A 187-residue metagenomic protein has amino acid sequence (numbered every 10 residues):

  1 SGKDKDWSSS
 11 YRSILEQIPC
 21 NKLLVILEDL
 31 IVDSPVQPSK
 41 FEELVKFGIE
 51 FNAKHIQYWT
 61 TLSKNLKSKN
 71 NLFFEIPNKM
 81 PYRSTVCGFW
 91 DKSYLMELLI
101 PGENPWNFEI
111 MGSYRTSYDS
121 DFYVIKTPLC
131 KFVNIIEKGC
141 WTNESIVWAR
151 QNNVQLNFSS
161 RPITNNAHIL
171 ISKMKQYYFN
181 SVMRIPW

Functional and structural regions predicted by a protein language model:
S1-L23: Active-site-proximal specificity loops/subdomain of glycosyltransferases
N21-D33: Short beta-strand-to-loop acidic/aromatic patch adjacent to the donor-nucleotide binding site
L23-V25, K54-W59, F89, F122-T127: A structural signal for short, well-ordered beta-strand segments and their strand-loop junctions that often border
S34-S63: Conserved donor-nucleotide/metal-binding helix-loop-beta segment in metal-dependent transferases, i.e., the alpha-helix
S68-M80, Y94: Short, flexible, basic/aromatic active-site loop/helix in glycosyltransferases
R83-V147: Catalytic core and acceptor-binding pocket of nucleotide-sugar-dependent glycosyltransferases
Q155-W187: Membrane-proximal basic amphipathic "stem/tether" segments
